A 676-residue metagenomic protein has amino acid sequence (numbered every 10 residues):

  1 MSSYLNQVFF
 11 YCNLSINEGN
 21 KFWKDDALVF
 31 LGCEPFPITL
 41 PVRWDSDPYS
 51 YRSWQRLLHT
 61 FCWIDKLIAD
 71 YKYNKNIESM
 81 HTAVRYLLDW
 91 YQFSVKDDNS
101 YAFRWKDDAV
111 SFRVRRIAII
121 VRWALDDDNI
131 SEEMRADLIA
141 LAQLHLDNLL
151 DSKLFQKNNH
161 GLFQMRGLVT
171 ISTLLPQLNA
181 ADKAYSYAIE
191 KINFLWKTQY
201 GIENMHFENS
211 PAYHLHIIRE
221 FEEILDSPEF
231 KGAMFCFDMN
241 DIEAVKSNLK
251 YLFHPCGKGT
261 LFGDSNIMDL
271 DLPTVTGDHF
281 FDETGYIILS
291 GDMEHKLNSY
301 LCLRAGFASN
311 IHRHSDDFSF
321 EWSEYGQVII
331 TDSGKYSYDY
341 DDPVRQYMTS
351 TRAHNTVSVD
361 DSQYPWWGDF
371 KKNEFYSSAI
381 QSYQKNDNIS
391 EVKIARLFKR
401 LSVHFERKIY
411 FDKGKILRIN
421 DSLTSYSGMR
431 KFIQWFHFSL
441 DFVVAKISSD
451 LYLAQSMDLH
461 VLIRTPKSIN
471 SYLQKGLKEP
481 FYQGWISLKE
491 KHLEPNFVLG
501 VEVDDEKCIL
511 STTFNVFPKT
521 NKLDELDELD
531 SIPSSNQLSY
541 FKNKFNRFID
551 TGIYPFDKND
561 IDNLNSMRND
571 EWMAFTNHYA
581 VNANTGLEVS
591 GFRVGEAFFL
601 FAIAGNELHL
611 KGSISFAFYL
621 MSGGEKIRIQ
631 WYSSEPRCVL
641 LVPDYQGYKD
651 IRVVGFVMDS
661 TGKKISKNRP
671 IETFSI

Functional and structural regions predicted by a protein language model:
M1-I38: Extreme N-terminal leader/anchor segments
Y51-I242: Aromatic-lined, polymer-binding surfaces characteristic of secreted/periplasmic polysaccharide-degrading enzymes
R52, D342-F575, Y579, T673: CBM-like, beta-strand-rich accessory domains located in the C-terminal region of large, secreted polysaccharide-active
G201-T331, K335, E391, D504 (+1 more regions): Carbohydrate-active enzyme catalytic cores, enriched for enzymes that act on polyanionic acidic polysaccharides
L564-E607: Short, compositionally biased P/S/T/A/G/V-rich stretches that sit at domain boundaries
I629-E635: Short beta-strand segments within Ig-like beta-sandwich modules, predominantly Fibronectin type-III
V642-K649: Surface-exposed, short loops/turns at beta-strand junctions within beta-sandwich domains
I665-I676: Short beta-strand elements
